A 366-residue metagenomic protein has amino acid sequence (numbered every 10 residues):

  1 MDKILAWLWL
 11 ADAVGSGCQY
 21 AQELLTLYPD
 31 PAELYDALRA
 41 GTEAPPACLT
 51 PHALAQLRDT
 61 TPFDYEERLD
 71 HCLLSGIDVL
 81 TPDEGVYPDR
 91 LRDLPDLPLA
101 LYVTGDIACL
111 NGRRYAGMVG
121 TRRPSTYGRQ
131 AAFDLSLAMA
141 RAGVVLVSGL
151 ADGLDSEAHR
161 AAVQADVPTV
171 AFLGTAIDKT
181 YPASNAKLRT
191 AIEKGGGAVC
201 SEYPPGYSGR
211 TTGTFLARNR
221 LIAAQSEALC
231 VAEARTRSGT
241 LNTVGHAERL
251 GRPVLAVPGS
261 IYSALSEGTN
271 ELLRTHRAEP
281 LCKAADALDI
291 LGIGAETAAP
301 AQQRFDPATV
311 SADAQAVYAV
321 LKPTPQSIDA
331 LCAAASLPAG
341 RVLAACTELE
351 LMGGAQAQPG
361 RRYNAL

Functional and structural regions predicted by a protein language model:
M1-K3, T81-L366: Glycine-biased, small-residue-rich flexible motifs in mid-sequence functional cores and linkers
M1-V86, L272, I328, M352-L366: Short, small/acidic-rich helices and loops at N termini and domain boundaries of DNA replication/processing enzymes
